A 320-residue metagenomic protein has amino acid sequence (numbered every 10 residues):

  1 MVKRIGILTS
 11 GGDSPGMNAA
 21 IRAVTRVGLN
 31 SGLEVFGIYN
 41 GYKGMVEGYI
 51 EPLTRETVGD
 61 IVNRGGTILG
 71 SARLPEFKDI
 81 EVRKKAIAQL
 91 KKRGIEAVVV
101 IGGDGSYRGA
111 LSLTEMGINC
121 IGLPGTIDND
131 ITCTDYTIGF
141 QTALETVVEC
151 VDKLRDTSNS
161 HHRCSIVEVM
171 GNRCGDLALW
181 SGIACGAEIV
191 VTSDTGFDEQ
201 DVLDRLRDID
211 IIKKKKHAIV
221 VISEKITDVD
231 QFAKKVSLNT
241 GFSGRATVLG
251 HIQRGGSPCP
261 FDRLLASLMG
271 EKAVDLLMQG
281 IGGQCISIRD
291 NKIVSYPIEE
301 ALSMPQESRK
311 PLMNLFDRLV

Functional and structural regions predicted by a protein language model:
M1-V46: N-terminal phosphate-binding or glycine-rich loops at protein starts, especially the Walker A/P-loop of NTPases
S10-D13, I38-G44, R73-L74, G103-G105 (+7 more regions): Short, ordered loop/turn segments at secondary-structure junctions
M45-V100, G105-S106, I138-E145, E149: Glycine-rich oxoanion-binding loops at beta->alpha junctions
A97-G102, R108, S112, N119 (+2 more regions): Accessory alpha-helical/coil subdomains and C-terminal extensions that flank or cap enzyme catalytic cores
C133-L144, S257-R263: Short beta-strand elements at the ligand-binding edges of bilobed clamshell
G255-S267, V274-M278, R318-V320: Catalytic, metal-anchored helix/loop core of enzyme active sites in primary metabolism
Q284-V320: Phosphate-binding loop/pocket of nucleotide- and phosphate-handling active sites
